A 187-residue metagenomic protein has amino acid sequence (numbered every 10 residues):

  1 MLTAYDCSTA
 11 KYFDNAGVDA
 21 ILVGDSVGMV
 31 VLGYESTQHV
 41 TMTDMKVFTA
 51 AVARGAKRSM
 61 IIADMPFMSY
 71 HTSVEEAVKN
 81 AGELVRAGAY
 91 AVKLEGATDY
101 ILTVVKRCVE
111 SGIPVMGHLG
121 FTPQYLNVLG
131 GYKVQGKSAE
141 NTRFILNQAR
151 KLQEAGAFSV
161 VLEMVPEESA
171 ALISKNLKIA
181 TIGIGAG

Functional and structural regions predicted by a protein language model:
M1-G187: Alpha/beta enzyme core
